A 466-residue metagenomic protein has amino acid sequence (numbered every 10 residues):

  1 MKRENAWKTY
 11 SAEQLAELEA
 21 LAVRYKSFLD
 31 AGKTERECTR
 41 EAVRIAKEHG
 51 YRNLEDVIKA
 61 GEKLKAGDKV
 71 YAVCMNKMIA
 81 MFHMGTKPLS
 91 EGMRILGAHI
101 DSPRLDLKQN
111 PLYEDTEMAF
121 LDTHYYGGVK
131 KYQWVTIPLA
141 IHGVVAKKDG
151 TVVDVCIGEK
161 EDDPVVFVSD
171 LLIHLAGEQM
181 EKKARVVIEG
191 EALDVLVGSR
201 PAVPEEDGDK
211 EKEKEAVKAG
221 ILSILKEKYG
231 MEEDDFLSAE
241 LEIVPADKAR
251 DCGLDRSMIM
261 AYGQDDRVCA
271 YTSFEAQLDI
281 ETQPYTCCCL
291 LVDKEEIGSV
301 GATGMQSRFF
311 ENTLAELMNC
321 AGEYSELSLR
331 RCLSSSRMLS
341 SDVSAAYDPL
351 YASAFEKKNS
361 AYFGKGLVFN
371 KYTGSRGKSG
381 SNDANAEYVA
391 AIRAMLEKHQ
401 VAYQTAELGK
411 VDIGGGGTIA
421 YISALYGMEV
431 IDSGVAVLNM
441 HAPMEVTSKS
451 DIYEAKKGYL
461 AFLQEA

Functional and structural regions predicted by a protein language model:
M1-A466: N-terminal hydrophobic/helix-forming segments and targeting peptides
